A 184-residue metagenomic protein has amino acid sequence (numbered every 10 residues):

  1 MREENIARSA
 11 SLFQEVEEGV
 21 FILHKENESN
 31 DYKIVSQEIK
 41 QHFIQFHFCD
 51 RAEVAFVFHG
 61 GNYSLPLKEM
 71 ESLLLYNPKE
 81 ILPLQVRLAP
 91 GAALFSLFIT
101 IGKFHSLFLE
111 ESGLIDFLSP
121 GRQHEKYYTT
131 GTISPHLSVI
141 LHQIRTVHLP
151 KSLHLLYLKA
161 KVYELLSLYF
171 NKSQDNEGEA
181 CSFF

Functional and structural regions predicted by a protein language model:
R2-I115: N-terminal regulatory/effector-sensing and dimerization cores that precede helix-turn-helix DNA-binding domains
V20-H24, T132-S138: Active-site-adjacent bridging/hinge elements
D50-V54, L73-N77, R122-Y127, P135 (+1 more regions): Short, surface-exposed, polar/charged, turn-prone segments marking secondary-structure boundaries
L82-Q85, T130-H136: Charged/polar, low-hydrophobicity segments characteristic of intrinsically disordered regions and flexible loops
P120-T132, H148-Y157, S167-F184: Short, Lys/Arg-enriched, Trp-marked, Pro/Gly-tolerant hinge/linker segments that flank
H136-P150: Solvent-exposed, amphipathic alpha-helical segments
